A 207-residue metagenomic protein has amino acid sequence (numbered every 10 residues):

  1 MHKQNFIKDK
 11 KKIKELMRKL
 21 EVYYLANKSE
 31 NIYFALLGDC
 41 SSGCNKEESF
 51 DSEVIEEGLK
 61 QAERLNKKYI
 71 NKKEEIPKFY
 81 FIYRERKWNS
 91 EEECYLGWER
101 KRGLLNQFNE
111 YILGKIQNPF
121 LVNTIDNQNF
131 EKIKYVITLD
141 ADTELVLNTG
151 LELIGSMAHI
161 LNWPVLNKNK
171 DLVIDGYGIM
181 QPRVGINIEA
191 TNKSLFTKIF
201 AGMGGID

Functional and structural regions predicted by a protein language model:
M1-D207: Internal catalytic domains of large membrane-associated glycosyltransferases
